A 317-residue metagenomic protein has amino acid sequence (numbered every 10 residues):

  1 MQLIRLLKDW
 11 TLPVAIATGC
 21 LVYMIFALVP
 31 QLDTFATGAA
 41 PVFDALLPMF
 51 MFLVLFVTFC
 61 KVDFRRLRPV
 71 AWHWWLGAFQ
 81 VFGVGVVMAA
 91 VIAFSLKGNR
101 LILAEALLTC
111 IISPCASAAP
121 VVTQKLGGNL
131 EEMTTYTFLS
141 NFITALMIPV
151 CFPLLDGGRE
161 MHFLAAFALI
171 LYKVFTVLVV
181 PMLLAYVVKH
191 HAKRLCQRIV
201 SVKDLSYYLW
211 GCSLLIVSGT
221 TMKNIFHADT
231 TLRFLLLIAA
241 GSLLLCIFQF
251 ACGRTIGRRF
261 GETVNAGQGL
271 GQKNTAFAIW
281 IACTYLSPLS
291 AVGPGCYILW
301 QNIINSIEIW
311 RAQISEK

Functional and structural regions predicted by a protein language model:
M1-K317: Alpha-helical transmembrane segments of multi-pass small-molecule/ion transporters
